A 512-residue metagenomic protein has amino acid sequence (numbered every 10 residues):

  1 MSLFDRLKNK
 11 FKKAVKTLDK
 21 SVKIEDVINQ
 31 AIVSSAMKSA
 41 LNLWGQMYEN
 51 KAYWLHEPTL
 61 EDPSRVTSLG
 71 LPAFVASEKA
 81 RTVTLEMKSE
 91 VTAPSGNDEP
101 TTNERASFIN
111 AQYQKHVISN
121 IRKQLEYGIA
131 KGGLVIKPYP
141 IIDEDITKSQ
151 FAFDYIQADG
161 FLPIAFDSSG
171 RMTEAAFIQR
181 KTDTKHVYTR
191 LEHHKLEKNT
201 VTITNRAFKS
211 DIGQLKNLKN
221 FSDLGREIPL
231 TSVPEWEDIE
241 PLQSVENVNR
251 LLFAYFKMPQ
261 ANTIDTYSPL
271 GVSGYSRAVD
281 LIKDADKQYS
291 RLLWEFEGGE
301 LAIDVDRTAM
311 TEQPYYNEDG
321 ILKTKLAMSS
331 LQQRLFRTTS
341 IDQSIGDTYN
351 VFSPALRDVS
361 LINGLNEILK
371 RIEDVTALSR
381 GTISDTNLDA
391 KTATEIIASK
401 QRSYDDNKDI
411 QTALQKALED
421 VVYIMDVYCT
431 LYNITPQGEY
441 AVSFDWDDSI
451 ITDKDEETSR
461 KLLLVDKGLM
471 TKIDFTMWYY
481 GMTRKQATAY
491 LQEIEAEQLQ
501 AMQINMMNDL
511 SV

Functional and structural regions predicted by a protein language model:
M1-H186: Extended, helix-rich architectural segments
A14, L18, Y48, K115-N120 (+11 more regions): Short secondary-structure junctions and interdomain/linker hinges
T92-T102, L215, T311-K325: Flexible coil/linker segments and helix-coil junctions enriched in charged and small residues
T101-R105, Q112-Y113, V117-I121, R277 (+4 more regions): Short amphipathic alpha-helical segments
E126-A130, V135-G274: Extended, regular secondary-structure scaffolds
T200-T202, A302-D304, S443: Ser/Thr- (and often Asn-) enriched beta-sheet segments in non-cytosolic proteins
T231-E395: Extended, charged amphipathic alpha-helical segments
E318-D347, F352, L356-V512: C-terminal helix-loop subdomains that flank or include functional centers
